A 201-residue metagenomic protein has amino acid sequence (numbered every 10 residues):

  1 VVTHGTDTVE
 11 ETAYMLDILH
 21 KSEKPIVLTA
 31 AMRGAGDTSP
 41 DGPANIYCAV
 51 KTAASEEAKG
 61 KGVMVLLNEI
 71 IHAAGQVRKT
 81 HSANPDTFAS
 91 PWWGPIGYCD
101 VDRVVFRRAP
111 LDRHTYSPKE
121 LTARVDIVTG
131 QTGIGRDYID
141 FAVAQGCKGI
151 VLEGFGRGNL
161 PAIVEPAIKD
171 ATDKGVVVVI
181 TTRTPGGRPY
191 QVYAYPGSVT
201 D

Functional and structural regions predicted by a protein language model:
V2-H4, V27-A30, M64-N68, T129 (+2 more regions): Short beta-strand segments
V2-K24, L160-K169: Short Gly/Thr/Asp-enriched flexible loops that form oxyanion-binding sites at enzyme active sites
H4-E10, I70-H72, G156-N159, P185-G186: Gly/Ser/Thr-rich loops at beta-strand to alpha-helix junctions that form or flank small-molecule/cofactor-binding
A13-A44, K51-A54, T172-T182: Short, acidic/small-residue loops that bind anionic groups at enzyme active sites
K21-I26, A58-G62, N68, W93 (+3 more regions): Short coil/turn connectors at secondary-structure junctions
L28-D100: Internal gly/pro-rich beta-alpha loop/helix module that stabilizes soluble enzyme cofactors or their anionic handles
A73-R157: Accessory alpha-helical/coil subdomains and C-terminal extensions that flank or cap enzyme catalytic cores
R157-D201: C-terminal non-catalytic interaction/assembly regions of soluble proteins
